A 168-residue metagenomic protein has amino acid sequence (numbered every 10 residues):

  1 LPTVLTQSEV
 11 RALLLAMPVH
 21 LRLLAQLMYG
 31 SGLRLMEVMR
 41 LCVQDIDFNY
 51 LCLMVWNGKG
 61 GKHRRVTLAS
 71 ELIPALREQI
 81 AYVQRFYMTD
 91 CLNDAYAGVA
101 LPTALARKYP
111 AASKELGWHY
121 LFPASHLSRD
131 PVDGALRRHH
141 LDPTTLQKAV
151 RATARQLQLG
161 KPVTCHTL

Functional and structural regions predicted by a protein language model:
L1-L168: Conserved catalytic core of the tyrosine transesterase superfamily
